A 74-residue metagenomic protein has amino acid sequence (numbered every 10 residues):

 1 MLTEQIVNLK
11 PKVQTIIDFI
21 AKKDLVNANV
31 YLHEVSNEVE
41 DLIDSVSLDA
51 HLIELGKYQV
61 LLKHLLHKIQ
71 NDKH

Functional and structural regions predicted by a protein language model:
M1-Y31: N-terminal acidic leader/helix
L2-E4, E54-H74: Charged low-complexity stretches with an acidic bias
V7, V26-E34, L52-V60: Short, charged, amphipathic alpha-helical segments
P11, I16-I20, S47, G56-H64: Long, low-complexity or tandemly repetitive, helically biased scaffold regions used for multimeric assembly/adhesion
I16-K23, L42-V46, I69-K73: Secondary-structure edge/capping motif, primarily at the C-terminal ends of alpha-helices and the immediately following
E34-I53: Short, charge-rich amphipathic alpha-helical segments embedded in non-transmembrane helical bundles/solenoids
